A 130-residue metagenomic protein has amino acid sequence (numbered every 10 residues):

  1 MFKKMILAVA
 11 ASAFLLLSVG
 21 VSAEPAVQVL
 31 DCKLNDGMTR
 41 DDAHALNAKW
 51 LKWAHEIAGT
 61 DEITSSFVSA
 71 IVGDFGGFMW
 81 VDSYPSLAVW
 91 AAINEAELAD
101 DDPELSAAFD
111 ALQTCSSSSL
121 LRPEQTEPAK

Functional and structural regions predicted by a protein language model:
F2, I6, F14-D100, A111-K130: Short S/T/G/P-rich N-terminal loop/turn motif that feeds into the first structured element of a domain
P103-S106: Non-heme di-metal
